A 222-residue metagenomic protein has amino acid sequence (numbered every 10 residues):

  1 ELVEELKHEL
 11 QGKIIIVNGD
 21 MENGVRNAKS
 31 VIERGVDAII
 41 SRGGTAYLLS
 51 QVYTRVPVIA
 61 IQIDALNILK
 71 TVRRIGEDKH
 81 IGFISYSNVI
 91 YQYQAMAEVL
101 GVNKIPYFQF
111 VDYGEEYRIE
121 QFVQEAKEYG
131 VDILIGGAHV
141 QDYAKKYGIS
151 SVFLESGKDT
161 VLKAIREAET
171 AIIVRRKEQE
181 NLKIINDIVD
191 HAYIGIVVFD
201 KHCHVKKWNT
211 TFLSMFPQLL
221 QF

Functional and structural regions predicted by a protein language model:
L2-K7, N18-R26, L48, V56-V99 (+3 more regions): Ser/Thr/Gly-rich flexible loops in soluble cytosolic domains mediating phosphotransfer, phosphorylation
L10, G35, I39, L48-L49 (+4 more regions): Carboxylate-rich, polar loop motifs that coordinate divalent cations or form catalytic acidic clusters
N23-G35, R118-V131: Short, well-structured alpha-helical segments in soluble
A28-I61: Helix-enriched interaction subdomains in cytosolic or periplasmic regions, typified by TIR/SEFIR signaling/NADase cores
V36-G43, G82-I84, V131-H139: Periplasmic-binding protein-like
K177-V205: Sensory modules in modular signal-transduction proteins
H202-S214: PAS/LOV sensory domain surfaces, especially short acidic/polar patches at coil-to-helix junctions
F216-Q218, F222: Glycine-centered C-terminal helix-capping/turn motifs at helix ends
